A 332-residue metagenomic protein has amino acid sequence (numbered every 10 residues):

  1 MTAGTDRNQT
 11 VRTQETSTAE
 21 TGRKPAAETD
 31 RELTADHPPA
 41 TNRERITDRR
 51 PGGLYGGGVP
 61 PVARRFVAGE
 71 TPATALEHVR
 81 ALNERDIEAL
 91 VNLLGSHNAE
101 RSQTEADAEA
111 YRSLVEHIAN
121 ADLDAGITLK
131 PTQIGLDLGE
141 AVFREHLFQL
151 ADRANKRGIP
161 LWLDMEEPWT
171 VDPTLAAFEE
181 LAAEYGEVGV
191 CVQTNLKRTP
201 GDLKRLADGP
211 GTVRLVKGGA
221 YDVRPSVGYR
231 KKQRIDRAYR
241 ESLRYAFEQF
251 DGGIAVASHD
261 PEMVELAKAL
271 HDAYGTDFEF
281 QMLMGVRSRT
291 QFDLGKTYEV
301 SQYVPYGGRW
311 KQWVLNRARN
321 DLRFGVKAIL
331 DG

Functional and structural regions predicted by a protein language model:
T2-G4, D30-G332: Positively charged, amphipathic and often flexible ligand-engagement surfaces
T5-T13, T18-A35: Long, intrinsically disordered low-complexity tandem-repeat segments
